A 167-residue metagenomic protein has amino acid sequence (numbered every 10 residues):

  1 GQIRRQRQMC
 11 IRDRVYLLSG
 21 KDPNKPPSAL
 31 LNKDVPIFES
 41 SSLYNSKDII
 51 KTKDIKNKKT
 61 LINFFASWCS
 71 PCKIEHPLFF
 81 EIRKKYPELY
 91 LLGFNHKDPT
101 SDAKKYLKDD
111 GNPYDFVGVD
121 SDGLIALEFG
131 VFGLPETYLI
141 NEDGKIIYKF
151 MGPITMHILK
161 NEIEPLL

Functional and structural regions predicted by a protein language model:
G1-I11: Single conserved hydrophobic/aromatic residue that forms the stacking wall/gate of nucleotide- or nucleobase-binding
I3, L43-Y44, I140: Hydrophobic alpha-helical segments, especially N-terminal targeting/anchoring helices
I11-L18: Hydrophobic alpha-helical membrane-insertion segments, chiefly the h-region of N-terminal signal peptides
P23-T52: N-terminal "domain-start" segment that seeds a small globular fold
I50-K73, F79: Short active-site neighborhood of thiol/selenol oxidoreductases, capturing the structured segment around
L61-I62, L91, T137: Hydrophobic beta-strand anchors of alpha/beta hydrolase catalytic cores
K73-G111, S121-E128: Structural microenvironment flanking redox-active thiols in thiol-disulfide oxidoreductases
K108-P113, D120-P165: Thiol/disulfide oxidoreductase modules built on the thioredoxin-like
